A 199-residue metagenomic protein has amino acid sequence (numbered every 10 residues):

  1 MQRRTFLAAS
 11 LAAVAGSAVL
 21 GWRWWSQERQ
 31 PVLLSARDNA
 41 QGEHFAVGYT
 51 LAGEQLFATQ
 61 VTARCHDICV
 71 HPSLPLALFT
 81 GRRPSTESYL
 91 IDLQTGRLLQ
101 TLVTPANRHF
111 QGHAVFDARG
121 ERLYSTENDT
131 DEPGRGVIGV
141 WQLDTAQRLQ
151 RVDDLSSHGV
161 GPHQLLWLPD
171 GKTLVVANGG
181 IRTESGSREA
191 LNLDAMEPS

Functional and structural regions predicted by a protein language model:
M1-W25: N-terminal export signals
T50-A52, L93-T95, L143-A146: Short loop/turn segments that connect beta-strands within beta-propeller blades
E54-T59, R97-T104, Q150-L155: A short beta-strand motif characteristic of beta-propeller blades
A63-C69, H109-H113, V160-L165: Repeated scaffold domains used in trafficking and secretory/extracellular systems, primarily beta-propellers
P72-S73, A118-R119, P169-D170: Residue-level detector of Asp-centered blade-edge/turn motifs that repeat once per structural unit in beta-propeller
T126-P133, A177-E197: Short, conserved, GDST-rich strand-edge loop motifs in beta-rich repeat architectures
V137-L143, A195-S199: Beta-propeller blade signature
